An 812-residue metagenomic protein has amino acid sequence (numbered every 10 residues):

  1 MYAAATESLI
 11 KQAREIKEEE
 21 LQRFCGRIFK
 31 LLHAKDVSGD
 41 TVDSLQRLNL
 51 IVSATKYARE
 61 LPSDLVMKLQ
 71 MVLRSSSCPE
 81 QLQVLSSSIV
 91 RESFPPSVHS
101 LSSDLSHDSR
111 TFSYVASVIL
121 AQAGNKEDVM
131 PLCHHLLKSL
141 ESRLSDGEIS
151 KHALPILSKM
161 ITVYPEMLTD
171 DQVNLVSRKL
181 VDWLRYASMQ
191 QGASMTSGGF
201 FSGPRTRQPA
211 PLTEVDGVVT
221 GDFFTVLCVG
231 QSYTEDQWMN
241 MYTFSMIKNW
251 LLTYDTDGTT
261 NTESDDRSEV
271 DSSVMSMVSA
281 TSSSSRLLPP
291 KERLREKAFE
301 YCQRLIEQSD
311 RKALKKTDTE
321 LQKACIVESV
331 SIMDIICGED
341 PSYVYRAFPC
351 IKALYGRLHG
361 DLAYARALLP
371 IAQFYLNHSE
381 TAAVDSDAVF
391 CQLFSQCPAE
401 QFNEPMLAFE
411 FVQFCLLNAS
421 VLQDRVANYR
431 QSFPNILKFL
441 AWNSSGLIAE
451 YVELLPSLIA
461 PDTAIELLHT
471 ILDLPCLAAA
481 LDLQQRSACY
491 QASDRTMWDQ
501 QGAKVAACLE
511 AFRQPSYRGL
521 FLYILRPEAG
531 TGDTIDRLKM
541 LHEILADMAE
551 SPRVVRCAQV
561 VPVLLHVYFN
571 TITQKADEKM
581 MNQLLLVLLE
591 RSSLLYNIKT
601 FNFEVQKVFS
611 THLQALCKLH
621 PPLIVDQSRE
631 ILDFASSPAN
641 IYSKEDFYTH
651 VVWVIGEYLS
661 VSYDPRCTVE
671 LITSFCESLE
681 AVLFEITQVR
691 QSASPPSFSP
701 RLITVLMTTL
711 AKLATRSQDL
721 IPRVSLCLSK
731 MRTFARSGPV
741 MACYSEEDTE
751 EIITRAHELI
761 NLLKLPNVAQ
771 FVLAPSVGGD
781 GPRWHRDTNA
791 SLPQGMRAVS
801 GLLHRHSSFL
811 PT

Functional and structural regions predicted by a protein language model:
M1-T812: Extended, charge-rich alpha-helical scaffold/interaction domains
